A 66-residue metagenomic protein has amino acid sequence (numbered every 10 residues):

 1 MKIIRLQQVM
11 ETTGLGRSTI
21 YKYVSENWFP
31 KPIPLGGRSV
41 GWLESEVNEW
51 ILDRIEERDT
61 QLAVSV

Functional and structural regions predicted by a protein language model:
M1-T19, Y23, E46, D53-R54: Polyanion-binding surface elements
E26-P32: Short, solvent-exposed alpha-helical "recognition" segments
I33-R38: Short Lys/Arg-enriched helix C-cap and helix-to-coil transition segments that create basic nucleic-acid-contact patches
S39-L43: Minor-groove-contacting beta-hairpin "wing" of winged helix-turn-helix DNA-binding domains
N48-V66: A short, Lys/Arg-enriched interface patch at domain edges and termini
